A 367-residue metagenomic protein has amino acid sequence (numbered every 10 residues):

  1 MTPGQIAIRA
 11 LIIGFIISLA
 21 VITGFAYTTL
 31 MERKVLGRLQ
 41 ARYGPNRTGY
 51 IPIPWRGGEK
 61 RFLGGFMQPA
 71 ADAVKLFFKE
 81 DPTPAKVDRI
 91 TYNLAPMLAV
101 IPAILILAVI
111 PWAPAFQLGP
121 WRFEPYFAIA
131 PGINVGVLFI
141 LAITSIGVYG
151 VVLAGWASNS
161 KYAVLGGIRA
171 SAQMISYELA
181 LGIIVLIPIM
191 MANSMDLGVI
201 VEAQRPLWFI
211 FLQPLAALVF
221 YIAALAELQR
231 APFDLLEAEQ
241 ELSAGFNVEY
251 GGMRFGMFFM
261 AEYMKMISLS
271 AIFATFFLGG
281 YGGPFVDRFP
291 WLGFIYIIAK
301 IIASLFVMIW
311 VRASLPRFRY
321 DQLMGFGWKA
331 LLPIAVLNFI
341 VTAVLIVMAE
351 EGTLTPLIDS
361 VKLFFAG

Functional and structural regions predicted by a protein language model:
M1-G367: Selective transmembrane helix interface/packing segments
